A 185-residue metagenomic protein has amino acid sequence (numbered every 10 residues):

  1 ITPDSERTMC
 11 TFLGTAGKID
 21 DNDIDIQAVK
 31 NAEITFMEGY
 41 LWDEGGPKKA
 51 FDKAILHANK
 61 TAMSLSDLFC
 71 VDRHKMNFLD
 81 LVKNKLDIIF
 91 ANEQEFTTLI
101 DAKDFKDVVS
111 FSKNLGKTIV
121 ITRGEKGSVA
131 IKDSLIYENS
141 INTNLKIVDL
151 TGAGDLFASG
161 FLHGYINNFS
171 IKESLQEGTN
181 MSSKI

Functional and structural regions predicted by a protein language model:
I1-M37: Conserved N-terminal subdomain of the carbohydrate kinase-like
C10, L99, I185: Residues that scaffold the ATP/ADP-binding catalytic core of kinase and kinase-like folds
L13-G17, S66-D67, Q94-E95, N142-L145: Short, acidic/turn-prone active-site loops that include or flank metal/cofactor- and phosphate-binding residues
I19-D21, D72-R73, L99, K146-T151: Short, charged, surface-exposed secondary-structure boundary motifs
Q27-K30, N84, N114: Structured loop/turn residues at beta-strand edges in well-structured enzyme cores
I34-V109, K117, K126-S128: Conserved beta-alpha-beta core of the PfkB/ribokinase-like small-molecule kinase fold
H57, M76, D104-I185: Conserved phosphate-binding/catalytic region of the ribokinase-like
